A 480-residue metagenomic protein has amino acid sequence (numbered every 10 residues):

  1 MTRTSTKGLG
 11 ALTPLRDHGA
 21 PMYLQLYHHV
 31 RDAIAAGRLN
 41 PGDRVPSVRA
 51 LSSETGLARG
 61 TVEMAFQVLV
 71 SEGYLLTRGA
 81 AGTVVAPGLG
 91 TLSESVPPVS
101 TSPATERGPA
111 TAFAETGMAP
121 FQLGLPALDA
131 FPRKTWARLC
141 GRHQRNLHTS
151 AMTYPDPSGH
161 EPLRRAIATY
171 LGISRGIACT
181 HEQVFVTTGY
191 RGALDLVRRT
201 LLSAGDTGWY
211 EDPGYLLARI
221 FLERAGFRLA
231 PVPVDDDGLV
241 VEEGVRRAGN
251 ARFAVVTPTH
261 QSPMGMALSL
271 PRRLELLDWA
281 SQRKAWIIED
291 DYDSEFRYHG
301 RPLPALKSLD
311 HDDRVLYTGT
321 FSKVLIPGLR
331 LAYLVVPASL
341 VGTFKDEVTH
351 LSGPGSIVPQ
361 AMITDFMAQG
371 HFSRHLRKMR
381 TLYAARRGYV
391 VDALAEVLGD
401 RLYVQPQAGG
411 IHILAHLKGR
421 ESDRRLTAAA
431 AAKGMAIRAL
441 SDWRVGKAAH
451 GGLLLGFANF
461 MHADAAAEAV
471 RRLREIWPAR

Functional and structural regions predicted by a protein language model:
M1-H143, L163, S339, K345 (+10 more regions): N-terminal basic, amphipathic alpha-helical segments
P126, P258-S262, K323: Short glycine-rich anion-binding loops that position phosphate/pyrophosphate groups of nucleotides and phosphorylated
C140, R145, S150-K284, E295-F296 (+3 more regions): Conserved core of the PLP fold type I
V184, A285, V315, L402 (+1 more regions): Short, conserved active-site loop motifs that form the nucleotide-linked donor/cofactor pocket
D310-T343, V358: Active-site PLP attachment segment
F321, R401, S441-V445: Short, solvent-exposed loop/turn elements at beta->coil junctions and helix N-caps that rim active or binding pockets
